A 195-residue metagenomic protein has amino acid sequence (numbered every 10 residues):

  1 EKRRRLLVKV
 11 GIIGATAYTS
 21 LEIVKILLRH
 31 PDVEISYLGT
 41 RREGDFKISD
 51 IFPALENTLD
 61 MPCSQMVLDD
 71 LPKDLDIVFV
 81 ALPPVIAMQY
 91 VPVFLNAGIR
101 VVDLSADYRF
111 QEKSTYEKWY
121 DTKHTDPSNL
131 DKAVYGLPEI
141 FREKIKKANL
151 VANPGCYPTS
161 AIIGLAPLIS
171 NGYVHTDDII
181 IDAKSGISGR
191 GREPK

Functional and structural regions predicted by a protein language model:
E1-L7: Short, Lys/Arg-enriched N-terminal segments with co-localized hydrophobic residues within the first ~10-30 amino acids
L7-K195: N-terminal Rossmann-like NAD(P) cofactor-binding subdomain of oxidoreductases, focused on the glycine-rich
